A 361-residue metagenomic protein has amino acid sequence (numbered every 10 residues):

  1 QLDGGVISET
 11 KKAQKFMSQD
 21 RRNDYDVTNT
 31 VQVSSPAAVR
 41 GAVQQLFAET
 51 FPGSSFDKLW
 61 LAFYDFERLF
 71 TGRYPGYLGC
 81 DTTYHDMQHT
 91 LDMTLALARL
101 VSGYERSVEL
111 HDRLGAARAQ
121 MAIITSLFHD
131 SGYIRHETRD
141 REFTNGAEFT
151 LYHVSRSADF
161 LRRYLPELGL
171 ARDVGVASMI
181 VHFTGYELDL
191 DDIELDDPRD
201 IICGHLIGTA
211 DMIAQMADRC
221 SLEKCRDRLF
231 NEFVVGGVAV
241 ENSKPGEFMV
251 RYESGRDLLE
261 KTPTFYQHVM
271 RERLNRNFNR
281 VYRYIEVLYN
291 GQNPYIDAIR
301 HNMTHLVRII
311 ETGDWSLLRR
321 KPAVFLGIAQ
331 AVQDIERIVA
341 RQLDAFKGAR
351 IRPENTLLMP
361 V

Functional and structural regions predicted by a protein language model:
Q1-F16, S34: N-terminal amphipathic/basic-hydrophobic helices that include classical n-h-c signal peptides and signal-anchor
F16-G53, R99-R118, F128, Y186-V361: Divalent metal-dependent phosphate-bond-processing catalytic cores, especially two-metal-ion Mg2+/Mn2+ enzymes that act
A62-F66, F70, A122-S126, A177-G185 (+1 more regions): Short alpha-helical scaffolding segments that buttress acidic/His motifs in well-ordered protein cores
R68-A96, T138-A147: Active-site flanking loop/helix segments enriched in acidic
H85-H89, L114-I123, F149-H153, P198-H205: Secondary-structure capping and boundary motifs in well-ordered enzyme cores
T90, L97, Y152-L190, F248-M249: Histidine- and acidic-residue-rich, metal-dependent catalytic cores
M93, Q120-R141, S157, S178-E187: His-Asp-centered metal-binding catalytic motifs of divalent-metal-dependent phosphohydrolases/nucleases
Y104-D112, T138-T144, Y164-G175: Inter-helical turn/loop segments and adjacent helix faces that build the functional surface of alpha-helical bundle
